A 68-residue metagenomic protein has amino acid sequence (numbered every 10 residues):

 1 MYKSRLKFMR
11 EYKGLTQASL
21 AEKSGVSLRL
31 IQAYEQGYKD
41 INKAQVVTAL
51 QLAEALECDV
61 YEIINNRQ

Functional and structural regions predicted by a protein language model:
M1-G14: A short, Lys/Arg-rich alpha-helix, primarily the initiator
L6, L20, I31-Y34, I63: Conserved hydrophobic/aromatic packing and binding residues within compact polymer-binding modules
E11, E22, E54: Alpha-helical residues within the helix-turn-helix
T16, S27-L30, D59: Short coil turns linking two alpha-helices in DNA-binding domains
V26-I41: Recognition helix of helix-turn-helix/homeodomain-like DNA-binding domains that insert into the DNA major groove
Y38-A53: Short, basic-rich loop-to-helix N-cap that marks the start of a DNA-contacting helix
L56-Q68: Short C-terminal boundary/hinge segments that cap the last helix of small helical domains
